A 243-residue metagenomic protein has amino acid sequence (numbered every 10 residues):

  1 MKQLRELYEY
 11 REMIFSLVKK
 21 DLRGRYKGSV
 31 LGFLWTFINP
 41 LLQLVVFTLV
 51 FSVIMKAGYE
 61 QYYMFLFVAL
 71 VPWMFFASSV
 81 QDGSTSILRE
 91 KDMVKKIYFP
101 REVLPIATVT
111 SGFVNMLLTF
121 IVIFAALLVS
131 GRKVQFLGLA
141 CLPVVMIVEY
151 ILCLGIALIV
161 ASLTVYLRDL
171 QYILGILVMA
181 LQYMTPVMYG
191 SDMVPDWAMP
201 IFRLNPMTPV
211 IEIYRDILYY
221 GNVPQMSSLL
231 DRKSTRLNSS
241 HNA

Functional and structural regions predicted by a protein language model:
M1-R236: Hydrophobic transmembrane alpha-helices and immediately adjacent juxtamembrane helices of multi-pass inner-membrane
L237-A243: Positively charged, low-complexity/disordered segments
